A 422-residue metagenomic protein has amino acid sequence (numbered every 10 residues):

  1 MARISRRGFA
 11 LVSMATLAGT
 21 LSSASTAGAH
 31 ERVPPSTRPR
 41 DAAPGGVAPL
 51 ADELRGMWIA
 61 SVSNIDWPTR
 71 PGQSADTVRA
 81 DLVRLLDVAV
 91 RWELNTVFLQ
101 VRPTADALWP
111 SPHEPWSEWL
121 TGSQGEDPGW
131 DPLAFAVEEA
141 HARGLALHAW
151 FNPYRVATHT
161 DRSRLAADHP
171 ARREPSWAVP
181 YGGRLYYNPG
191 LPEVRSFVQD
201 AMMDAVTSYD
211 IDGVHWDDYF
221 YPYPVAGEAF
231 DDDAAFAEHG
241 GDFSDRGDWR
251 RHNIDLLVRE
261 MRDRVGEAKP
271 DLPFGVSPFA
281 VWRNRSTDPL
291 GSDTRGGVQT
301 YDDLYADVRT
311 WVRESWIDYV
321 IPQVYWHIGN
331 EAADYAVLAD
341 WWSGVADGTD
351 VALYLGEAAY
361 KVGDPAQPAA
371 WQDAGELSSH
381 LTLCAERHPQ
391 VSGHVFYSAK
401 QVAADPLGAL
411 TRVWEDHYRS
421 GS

Functional and structural regions predicted by a protein language model:
A2, R7-A29: N-terminal export signals
A51-G56, L94-R102, P132-A178, H215-D217 (+2 more regions): Glycine-rich, aromatic-flanked loop segments that form ligand/cofactor-binding clefts across common enzyme folds
D52, A60, N64-T77, Y154-D204 (+2 more regions): Active-site-adjacent "subsite" loops/lids of carbohydrate-active enzymes
A80-A105: Catalytic domains of carbohydrate-active enzymes, especially glycoside hydrolases
P103-F151, R246-R264, A268, D334: Aromatic-lined substrate-binding rim segments of carbohydrate-active enzymes
W109-T121, R155-Y181, Y219-G241, S286-G296: Aromatic- and acidic-residue-enriched segments that line the glycan-binding/catalytic groove of carbohydrate-active
H148-Y154, H215, R250-V298, A352-E357: Aromatic-lined carbohydrate-recognition surfaces of secreted/lumenal glycan-active proteins
Y305-V308, D318-N330, G348-S422: Substrate-binding cleft of secreted/luminal carbohydrate-active enzymes
